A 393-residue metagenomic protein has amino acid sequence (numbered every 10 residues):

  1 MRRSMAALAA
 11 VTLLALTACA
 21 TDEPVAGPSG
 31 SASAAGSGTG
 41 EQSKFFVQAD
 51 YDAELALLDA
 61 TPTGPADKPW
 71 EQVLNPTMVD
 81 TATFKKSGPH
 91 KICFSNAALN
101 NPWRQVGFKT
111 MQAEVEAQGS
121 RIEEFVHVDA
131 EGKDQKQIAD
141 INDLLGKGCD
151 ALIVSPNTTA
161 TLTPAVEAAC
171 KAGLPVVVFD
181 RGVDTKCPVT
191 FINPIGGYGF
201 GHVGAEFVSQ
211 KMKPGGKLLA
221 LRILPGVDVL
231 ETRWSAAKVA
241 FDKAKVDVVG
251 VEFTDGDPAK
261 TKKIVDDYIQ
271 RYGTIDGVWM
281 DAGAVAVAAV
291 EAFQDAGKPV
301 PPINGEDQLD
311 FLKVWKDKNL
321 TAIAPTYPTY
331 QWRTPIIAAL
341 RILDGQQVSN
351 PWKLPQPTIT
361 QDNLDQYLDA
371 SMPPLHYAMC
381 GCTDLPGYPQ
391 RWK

Functional and structural regions predicted by a protein language model:
M1-V11: N-terminal export and membrane-targeting signals
L13-A18: C-terminal motif of bacterial Sec signal peptides marking the signal peptidase cleavage site
C19-K393: A residue-level marker of the well-folded mature domains of exported/periplasmic proteins
